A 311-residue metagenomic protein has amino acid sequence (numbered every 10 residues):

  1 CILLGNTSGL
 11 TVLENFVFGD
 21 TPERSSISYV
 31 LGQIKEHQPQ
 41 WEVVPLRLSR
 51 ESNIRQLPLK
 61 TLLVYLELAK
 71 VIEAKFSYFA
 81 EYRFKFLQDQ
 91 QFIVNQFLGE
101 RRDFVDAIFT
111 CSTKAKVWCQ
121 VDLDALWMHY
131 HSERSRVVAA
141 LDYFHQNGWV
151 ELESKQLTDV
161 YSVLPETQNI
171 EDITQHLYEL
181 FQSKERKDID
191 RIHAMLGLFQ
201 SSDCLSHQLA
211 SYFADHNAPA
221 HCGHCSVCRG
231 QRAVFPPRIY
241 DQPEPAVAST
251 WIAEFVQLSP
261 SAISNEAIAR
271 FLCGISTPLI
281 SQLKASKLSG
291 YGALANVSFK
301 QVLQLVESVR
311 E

Functional and structural regions predicted by a protein language model:
C1-S259, A267, I275-G292: C-terminal helicase lobe
G99, E307-E311: Basic, alpha-helical nucleic-acid-binding regions used in initiation and control of genome expression
Q301-V302, R310: Terminal-proximal interaction/regulatory segments of ATP-powered molecular machines
